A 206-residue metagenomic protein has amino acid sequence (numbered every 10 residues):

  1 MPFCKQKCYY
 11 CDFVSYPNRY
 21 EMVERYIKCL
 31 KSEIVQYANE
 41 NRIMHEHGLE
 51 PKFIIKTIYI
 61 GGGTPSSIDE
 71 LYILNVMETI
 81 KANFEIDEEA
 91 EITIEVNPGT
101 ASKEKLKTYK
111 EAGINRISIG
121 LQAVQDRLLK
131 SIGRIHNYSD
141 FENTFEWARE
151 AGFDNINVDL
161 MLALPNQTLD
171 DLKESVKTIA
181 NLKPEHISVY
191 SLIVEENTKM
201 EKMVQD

Functional and structural regions predicted by a protein language model:
M1-P2, G120: Short, flexible segments with low predicted structural confidence
P2-S15: Local cysteine-cluster metal-coordination motifs and their immediate loop/turn environment, predominantly Fe-S cluster
S15-E40, P51-D206: Conserved non-cysteine loop/helix-boundary elements of the Radical SAM core domain that shape
I43-H45: Flexible helix-coil transition and linker loops at the boundaries of alpha-helical arrays
